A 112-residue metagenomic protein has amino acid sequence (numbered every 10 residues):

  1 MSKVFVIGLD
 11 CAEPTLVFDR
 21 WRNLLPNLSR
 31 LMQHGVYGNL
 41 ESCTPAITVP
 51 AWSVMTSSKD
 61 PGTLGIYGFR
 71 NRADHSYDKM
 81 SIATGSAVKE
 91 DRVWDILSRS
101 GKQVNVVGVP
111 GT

Functional and structural regions predicted by a protein language model:
K3, C11-T112: Active-site nucleophile/metal-coordination loop of metallo-enzymes that catalyze phosphate/sulfate and related
G8: Generic enzyme active-site microenvironment
